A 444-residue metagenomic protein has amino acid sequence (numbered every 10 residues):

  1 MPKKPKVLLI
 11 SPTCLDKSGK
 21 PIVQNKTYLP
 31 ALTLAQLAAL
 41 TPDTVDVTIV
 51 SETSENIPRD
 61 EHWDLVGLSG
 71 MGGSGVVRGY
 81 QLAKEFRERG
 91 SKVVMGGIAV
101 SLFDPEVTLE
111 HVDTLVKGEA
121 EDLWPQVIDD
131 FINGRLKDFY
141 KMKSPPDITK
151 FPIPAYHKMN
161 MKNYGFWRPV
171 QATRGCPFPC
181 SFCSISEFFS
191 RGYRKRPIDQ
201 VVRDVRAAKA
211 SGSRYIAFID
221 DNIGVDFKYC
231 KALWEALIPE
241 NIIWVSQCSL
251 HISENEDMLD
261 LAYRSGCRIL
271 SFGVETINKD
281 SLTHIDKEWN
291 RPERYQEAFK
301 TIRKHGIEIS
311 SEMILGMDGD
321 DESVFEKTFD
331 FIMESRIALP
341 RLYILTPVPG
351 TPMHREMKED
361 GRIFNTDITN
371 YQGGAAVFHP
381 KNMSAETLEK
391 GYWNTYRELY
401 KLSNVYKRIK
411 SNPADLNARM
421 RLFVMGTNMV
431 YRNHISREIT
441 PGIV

Functional and structural regions predicted by a protein language model:
M1-L9, D43-I49, F131, P352 (+1 more regions): Radical SAM enzyme core and accessory elements
P2-S211: Acidic, low-complexity intrinsically disordered segments
L9, L68, K117, F218-D220 (+2 more regions): Conserved beta-strand positions
P12-S18, L102-E106, K228, D280-I285 (+3 more regions): Flexible glycine/acidic-rich beta-alpha junction loops that bind and position SAM and/or redox cofactors in anaerobic
L40, T44, E85, R89 (+11 more regions): Alpha-helical structural signal in soluble globular domains
P58-R59, W63-G72, K231-L237, I302 (+2 more regions): Short, electropositive alpha-helical surface patch
E106-Q126, L261-L270, K327-L342: Structural recognition of alpha->loop->beta junctions
P152-S310, L315-M317, S323-E326, D330: Radical SAM [4Fe-4S] cluster-binding motif and immediate context
